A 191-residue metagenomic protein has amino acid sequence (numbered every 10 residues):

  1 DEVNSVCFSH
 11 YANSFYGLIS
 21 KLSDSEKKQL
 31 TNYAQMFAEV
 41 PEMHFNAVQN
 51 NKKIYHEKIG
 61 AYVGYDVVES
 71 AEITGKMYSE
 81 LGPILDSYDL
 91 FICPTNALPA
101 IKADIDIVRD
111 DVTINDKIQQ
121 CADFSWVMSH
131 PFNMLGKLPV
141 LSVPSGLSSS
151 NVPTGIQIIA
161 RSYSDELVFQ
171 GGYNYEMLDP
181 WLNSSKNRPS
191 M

Functional and structural regions predicted by a protein language model:
D1-H130, L135, Y163, N174-M191: Amidase signature
T95-N96, P144-G146: Active-site-proximal beta-strand/loop segments in catalytic clefts of secreted hydrolases
L135-L138, P153: Short, solvent-exposed loop/turn segments at the edges of secondary structure
P139-V143: A short, aliphatic-rich beta-strand micro-motif
S148-S150: Flexible loop/coil segments at beta-strand boundaries within sensory signal-transduction domains
V152-R161, V168-F169: Short, well-ordered beta-strand elements
